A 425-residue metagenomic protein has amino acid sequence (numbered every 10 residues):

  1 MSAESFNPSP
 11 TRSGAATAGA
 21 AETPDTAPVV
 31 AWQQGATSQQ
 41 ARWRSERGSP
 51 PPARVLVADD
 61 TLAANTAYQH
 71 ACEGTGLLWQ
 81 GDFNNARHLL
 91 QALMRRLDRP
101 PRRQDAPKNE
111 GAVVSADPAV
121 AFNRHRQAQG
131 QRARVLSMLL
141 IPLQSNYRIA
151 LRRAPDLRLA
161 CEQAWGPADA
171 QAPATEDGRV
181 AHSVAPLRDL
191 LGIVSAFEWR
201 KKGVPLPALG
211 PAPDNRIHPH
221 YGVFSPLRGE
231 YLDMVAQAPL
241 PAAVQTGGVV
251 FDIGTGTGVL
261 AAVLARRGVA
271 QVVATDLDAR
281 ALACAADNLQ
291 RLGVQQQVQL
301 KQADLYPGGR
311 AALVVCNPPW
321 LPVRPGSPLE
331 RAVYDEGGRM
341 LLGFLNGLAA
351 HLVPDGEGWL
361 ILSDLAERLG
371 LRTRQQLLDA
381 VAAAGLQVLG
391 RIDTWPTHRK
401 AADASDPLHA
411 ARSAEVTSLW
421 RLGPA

Functional and structural regions predicted by a protein language model:
E4, P24-P205: N-terminal auxiliary segments of SAM/dcSAM-dependent transferases
A160-V263, R412-A414: SAM-dependent Rossmann-like transferase core, predominantly class I methyltransferases with a strong bias toward
R228-C316, P322, G326: Conserved SAM/SAH cofactor-binding pocket of Class I
A279, L329-V353: Glycine-rich S-adenosyl-L-methionine
W320-L321, G338, S363-E367: Short "lid" loop at the C-terminus of a central beta-strand within the Rossmann-like core of SAM-dependent
F344, L369-A384: Short alpha-helix
D355-S363: Conserved beta-strand signature within the Rossmann-like core of class I S-adenosyl-L-methionine
L378-P424: Class I S-adenosyl-L-methionine
